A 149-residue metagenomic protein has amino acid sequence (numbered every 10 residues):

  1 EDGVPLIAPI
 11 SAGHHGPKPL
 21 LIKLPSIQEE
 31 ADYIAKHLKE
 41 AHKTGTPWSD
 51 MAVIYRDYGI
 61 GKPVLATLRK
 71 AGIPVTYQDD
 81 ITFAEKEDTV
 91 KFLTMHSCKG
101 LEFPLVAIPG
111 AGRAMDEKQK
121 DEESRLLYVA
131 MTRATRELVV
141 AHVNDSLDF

Functional and structural regions predicted by a protein language model:
E1-Y77, T82, C98: Helicase P-loop NTPase motor core
S49-D50, T89, R136: Short coil/turn segments at beta-strand junctions that form active-site/ligand-binding loops
A52-R56, T94, A107-P109, V140-H142: Short beta-strand segments
G61-V64, A84, L101-E102, M115-K118 (+1 more regions): Switch/connector loops and helix/strand junctions flanking conserved nucleotide-binding motifs in nucleotide-processing
E85-E87, C98-L101, T132: A structural signal for short secondary-structure junctions
D88-S97, L105: Conserved two-lobed SF2 helicase motor
P109-F149: C-terminal accessory regions
